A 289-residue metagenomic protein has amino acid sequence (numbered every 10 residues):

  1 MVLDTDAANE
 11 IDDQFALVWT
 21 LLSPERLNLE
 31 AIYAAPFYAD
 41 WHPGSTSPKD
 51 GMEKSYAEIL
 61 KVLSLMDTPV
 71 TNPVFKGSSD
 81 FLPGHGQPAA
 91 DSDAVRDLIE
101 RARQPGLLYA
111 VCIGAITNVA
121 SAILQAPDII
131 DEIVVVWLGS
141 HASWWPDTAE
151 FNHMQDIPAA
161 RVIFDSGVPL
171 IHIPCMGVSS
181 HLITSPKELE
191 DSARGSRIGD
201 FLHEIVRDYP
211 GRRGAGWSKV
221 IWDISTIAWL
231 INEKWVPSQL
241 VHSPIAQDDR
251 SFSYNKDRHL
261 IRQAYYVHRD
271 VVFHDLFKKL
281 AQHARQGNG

Functional and structural regions predicted by a protein language model:
M1-G289: N-terminal acidic, glycine/proline-rich low-complexity segments
